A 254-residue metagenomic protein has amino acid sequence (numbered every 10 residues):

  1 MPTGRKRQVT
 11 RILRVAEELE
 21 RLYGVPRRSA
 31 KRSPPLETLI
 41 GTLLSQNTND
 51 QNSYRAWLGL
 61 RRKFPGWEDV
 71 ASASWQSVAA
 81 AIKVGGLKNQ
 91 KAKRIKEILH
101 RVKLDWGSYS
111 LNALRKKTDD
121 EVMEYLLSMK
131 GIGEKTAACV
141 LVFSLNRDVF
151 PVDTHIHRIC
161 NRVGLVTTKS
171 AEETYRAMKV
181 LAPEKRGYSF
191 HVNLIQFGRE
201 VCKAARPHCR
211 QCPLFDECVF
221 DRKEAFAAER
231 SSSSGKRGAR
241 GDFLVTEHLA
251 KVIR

Functional and structural regions predicted by a protein language model:
M1-P2, K6, I253-R254: N-terminal intrinsically disordered, compositionally biased regulatory/targeting segments that precede the folded
G4-E229, H248: Catalytic cores of DNA base-excision repair glycosylases
R240-T246: Intrinsically disordered, low-complexity segments enriched in serine/threonine/proline/glycine and often basic
T246-I253: Long, low-complexity, charge-rich intrinsically disordered regions
